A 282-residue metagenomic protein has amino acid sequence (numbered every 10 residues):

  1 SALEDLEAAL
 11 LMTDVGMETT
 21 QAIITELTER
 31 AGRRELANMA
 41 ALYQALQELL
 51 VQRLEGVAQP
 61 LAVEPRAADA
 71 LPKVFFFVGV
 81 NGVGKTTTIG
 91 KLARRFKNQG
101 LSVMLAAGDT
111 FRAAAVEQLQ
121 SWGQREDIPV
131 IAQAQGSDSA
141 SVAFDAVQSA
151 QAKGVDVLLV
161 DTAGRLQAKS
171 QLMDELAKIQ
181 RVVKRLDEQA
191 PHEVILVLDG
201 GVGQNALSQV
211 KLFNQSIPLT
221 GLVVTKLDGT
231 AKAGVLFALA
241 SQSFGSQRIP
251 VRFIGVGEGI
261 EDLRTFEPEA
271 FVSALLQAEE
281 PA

Functional and structural regions predicted by a protein language model:
S1-G108, A115-V160: Primarily NTPase-proximal linker/entry elements flanking Walker-type ATP/GTP-binding cores
D14, D109, D161, D199 (+1 more regions): Acidic active-site catalytic centers that drive phospho-/nucleotidyl reactions and related ester hydrolyses
V78-G79, D161, V197, G255: Short beta-strand segments
G82, T110, L172-L176: Short acidic/polar alpha-helix capping motifs at helix-coil junctions
V116-L119, Q135-K153, Q167-Q277: Conserved catalytic-core segment of NTP-binding enzymes
